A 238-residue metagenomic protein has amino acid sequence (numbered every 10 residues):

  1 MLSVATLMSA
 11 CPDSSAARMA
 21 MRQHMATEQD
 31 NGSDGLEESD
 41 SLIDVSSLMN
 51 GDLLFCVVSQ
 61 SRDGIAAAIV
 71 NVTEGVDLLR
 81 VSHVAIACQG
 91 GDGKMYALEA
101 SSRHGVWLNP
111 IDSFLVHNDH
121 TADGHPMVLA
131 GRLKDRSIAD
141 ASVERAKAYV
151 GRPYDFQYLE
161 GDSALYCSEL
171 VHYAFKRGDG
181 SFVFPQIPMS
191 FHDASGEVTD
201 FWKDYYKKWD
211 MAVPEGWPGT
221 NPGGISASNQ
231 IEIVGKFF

Functional and structural regions predicted by a protein language model:
M1-T6: Bacterial N-terminal signal peptides
P12-G90: N-terminal accessory segments that precede or flank the first globular/catalytic domain
P12-M21, Q157-F238: Activation targets extended, charge/polar-rich intrinsically disordered C-terminal tails
S41-S47, E74, L78-V81, K94 (+2 more regions): Solvent-exposed, acidic/flexible segments
S59-V128, Y154-D162: Glycine-rich catalytic cores of cysteine/serine-nucleophile enzymes that process amide/ester linkages in cell-envelope
G64, S137-R145, E197, F201: Exposed alpha-helical structural elements
V70-N71, G124-M189: Active-site nucleophile-His-acid catalytic modules used for acyl/amide transfer and hydrolysis across diverse enzymes
